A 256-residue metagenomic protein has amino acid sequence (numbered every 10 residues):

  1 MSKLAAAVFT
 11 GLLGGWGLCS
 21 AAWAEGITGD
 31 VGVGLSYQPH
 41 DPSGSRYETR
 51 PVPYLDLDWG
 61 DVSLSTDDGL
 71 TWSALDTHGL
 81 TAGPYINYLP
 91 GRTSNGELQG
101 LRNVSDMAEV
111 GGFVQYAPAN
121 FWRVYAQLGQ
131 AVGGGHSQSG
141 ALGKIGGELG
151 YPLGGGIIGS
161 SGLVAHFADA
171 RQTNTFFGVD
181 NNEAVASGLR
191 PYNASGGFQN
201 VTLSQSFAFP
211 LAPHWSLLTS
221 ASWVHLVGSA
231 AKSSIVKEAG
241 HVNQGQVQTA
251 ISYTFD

Functional and structural regions predicted by a protein language model:
W23-S65, G69-W72, T81, R92: Short glycine/proline- and aromatic-enriched beta-strand/turn motifs that initiate or cap beta-hairpins
I27, Y47-P53, H78, D106-V110 (+3 more regions): Residues that define the transmembrane beta-barrel architecture of outer-membrane proteins
G29, D61-L64, L80, N120-V124 (+2 more regions): Repeated loop/turn-to-beta-strand initiation elements of outer-membrane beta-barrel proteins
V31-Y37, D68, P84-Y88, G112 (+3 more regions): Transmembrane beta-barrel strands of outer-membrane/channel proteins
L35-Q38, N95-E97, Q127-G129, A184-P191 (+1 more regions): Extracytoplasmic loops and strand-loop junctions of Gram-negative outer membrane beta-barrel proteins
D41-Y47, T66, D76, V104-S105 (+3 more regions): Solvent-exposed loop/turn segments connecting transmembrane beta-strands in outer-membrane beta-barrel proteins
V52-D56, G147, P213, V242-D256: Outer-membrane beta-barrel "beta-signal"
S73, Y116, H136-E238, Y253-F255: Outer-membrane beta-barrel transmembrane domain signature
